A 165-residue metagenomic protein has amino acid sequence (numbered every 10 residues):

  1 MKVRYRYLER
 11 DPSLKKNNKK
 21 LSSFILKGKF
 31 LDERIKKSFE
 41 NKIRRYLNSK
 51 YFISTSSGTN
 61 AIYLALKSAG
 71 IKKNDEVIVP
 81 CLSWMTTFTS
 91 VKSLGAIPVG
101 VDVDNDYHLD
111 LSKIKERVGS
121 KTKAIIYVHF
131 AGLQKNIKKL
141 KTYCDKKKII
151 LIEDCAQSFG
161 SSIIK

Functional and structural regions predicted by a protein language model:
M1-S68, K72, S93-L94, Y127 (+2 more regions): Conserved PLP-binding active-site segment in aminotransferase class I/II-type PLP enzymes
E9, S56, C81, D102 (+1 more regions): Residues at the C-termini of beta-strands that transition into short coil/loop
P12, K16, R34, T86 (+2 more regions): Residues that form or flank phosphate/diphosphate-binding pockets in enzymes that use nucleotide phosphates
E40, E76, E153: Acidic-residue sensor for enzyme active/binding pockets
I53, I78, V99, I150-I152: Structural detector of well-ordered beta-strand residues that form the stable sheet scaffold of enzyme domains
T55, T59, C81, M85 (+3 more regions): Glycine-rich phosphate-binding loop at the start of an alpha helix
Y63-G119, A124: Conserved PLP-anchoring active-site segment centered on the Schiff-base-forming lysine
D106-K165: Active-site phosphate-binding strand-loop segment of PLP-dependent enzymes
